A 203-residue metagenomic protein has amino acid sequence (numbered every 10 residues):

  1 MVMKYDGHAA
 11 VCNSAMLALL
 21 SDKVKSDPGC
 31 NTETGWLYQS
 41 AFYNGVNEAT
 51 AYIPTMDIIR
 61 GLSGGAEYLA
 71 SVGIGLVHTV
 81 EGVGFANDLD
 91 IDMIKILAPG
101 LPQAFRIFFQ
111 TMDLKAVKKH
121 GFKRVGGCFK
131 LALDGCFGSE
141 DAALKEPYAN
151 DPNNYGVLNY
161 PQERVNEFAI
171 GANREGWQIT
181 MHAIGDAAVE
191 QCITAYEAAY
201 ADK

Functional and structural regions predicted by a protein language model:
M1-K4, L131, K203: Short intrinsically disordered, low-complexity coil segments enriched in acidic
M1-M112, F137-A188: Divalent metal-binding segments
C12, D113-G126: Carboxylate/His-rich catalytic cores and anion/metal-binding grooves
L69, A201-K203: C-terminal active-site-proximal or functional interface alpha/beta core segments in diverse enzymes
L89-K95, V117-K119, V189-A201: Distinct, well-ordered alpha-helical segments
L101-Q103, F122, G127, K203: A short helix-to-beta-strand connector/capping loop
V125-D141: Non-cysteine beta-strand/loop elements that form the S-adenosyl-L-methionine
